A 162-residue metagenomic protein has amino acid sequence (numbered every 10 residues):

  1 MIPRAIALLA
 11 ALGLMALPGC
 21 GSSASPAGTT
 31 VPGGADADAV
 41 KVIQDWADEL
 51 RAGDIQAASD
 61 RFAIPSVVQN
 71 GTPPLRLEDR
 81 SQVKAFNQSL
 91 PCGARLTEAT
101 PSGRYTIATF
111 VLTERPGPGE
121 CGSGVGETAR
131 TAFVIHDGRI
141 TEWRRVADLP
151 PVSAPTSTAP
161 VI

Functional and structural regions predicted by a protein language model:
I2-S23: Secretory targeting and sorting signals
C20-D54, D60, A154-T158: Short, low-complexity N-terminal intrinsically disordered segments enriched in polar/charged residues
D48, S59-L75: Short, solvent-exposed secondary-structure junction/capping segments
F62, T72-P73, T100, L112-E114 (+1 more regions): A mature extracytoplasmic/lumenal domain signature
V68-Q69, A108, E142-W143: Short hydrophobic/aromatic-rich beta-strand segments that constitute the beta-sheet cores of beta-sandwich/beta-barrel
S81-S123, A132: Surface-exposed, charged secondary-structure patches
S123-I140: A short, surface-exposed beta-strand/turn
R139-I162: Low-complexity, intrinsically disordered terminal/linker segments enriched in charged and Gly/Pro repeats
